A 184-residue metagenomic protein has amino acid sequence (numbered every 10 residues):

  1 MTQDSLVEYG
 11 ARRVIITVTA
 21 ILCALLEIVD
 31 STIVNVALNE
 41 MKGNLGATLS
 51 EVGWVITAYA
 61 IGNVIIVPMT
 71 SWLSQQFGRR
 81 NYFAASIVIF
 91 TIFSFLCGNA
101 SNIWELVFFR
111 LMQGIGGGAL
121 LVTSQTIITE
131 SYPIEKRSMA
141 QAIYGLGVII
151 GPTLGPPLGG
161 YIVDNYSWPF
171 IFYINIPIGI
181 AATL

Functional and structural regions predicted by a protein language model:
M1-V29, G43: Cytosolic juxtamembrane N-terminal segment immediately preceding the first transmembrane helix of multi-pass
L6-I16, V52, R80-F83, S138: Membrane-interface helix-boundary signature
E8, V14, V36, P68 (+1 more regions): Transmembrane helical cores of multi-pass ion-transport proteins
A20-A24, G53, Y59-I66, F90 (+2 more regions): Alpha-helical transmembrane segments of integral membrane proteins
T32, A60-P68, G118, P152-T153: Residue-level signature of mid-helix packing/kink "hotspots" within the transmembrane helices of 12-pass Major
I33-L38, S124: Hydrophobic/aromatic end-of-helix segments at the C-terminal termini of transmembrane alpha-helices
A37-I66, I103-F108: Extracellular/periplasmic helix-loop-helix junction of adjacent transmembrane segments in MFS-like secondary
S71-L184: Helix-loop-helix hairpins in multi-pass membrane proteins, especially solute transporters
